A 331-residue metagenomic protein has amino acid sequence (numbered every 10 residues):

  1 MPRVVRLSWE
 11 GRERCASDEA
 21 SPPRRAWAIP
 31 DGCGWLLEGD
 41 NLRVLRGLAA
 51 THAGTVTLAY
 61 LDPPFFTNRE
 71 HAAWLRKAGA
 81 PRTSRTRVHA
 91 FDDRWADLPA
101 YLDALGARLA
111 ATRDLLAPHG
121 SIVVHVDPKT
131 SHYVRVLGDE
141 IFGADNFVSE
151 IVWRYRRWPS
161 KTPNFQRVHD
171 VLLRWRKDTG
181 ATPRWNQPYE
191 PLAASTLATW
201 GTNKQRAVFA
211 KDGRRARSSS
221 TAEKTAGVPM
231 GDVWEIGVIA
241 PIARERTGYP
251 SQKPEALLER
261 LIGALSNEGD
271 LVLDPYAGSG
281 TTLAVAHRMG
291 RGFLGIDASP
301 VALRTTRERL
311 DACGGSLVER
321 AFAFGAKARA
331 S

Functional and structural regions predicted by a protein language model:
M1-S316: Core catalytic lobe of class I
V301, C313-S331: Conserved glycine-bearing catalytic or ligand-binding loops at nucleotide- and phosphate-handling centers of large
